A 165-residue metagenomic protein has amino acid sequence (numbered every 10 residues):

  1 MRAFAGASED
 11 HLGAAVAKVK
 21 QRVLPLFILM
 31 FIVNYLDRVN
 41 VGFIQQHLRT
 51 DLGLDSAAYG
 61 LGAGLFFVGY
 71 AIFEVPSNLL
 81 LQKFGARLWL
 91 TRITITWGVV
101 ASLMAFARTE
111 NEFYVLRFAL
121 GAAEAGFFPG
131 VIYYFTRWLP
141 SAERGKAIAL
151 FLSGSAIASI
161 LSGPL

Functional and structural regions predicted by a protein language model:
R22-S56: Extracytoplasmic
M30-N34, F67, A101, T109-F113 (+1 more regions): Helical-face signature of the major facilitator-like transporter fold
V39, F67-V75, A125, S159-I160: Residue-level signature of mid-helix packing/kink "hotspots" within the transmembrane helices of 12-pass Major
H47, N78-L79, P164: Membrane-interface helix termini in secondary transporters
G53, G85, F106-E112, A123 (+1 more regions): Helix-breaking motifs and short loop linkers at transmembrane-helix boundaries and internal kinks in secondary membrane
I72-N111: Conserved MFS/SLC helix-loop-helix module at the cytosolic interface between two early adjacent transmembrane helices
L120-V131: Core transmembrane helices of Major Facilitator Superfamily
G145-L165: Glycine-rich segments within core transmembrane alpha-helices of 12-TM secondary carriers
